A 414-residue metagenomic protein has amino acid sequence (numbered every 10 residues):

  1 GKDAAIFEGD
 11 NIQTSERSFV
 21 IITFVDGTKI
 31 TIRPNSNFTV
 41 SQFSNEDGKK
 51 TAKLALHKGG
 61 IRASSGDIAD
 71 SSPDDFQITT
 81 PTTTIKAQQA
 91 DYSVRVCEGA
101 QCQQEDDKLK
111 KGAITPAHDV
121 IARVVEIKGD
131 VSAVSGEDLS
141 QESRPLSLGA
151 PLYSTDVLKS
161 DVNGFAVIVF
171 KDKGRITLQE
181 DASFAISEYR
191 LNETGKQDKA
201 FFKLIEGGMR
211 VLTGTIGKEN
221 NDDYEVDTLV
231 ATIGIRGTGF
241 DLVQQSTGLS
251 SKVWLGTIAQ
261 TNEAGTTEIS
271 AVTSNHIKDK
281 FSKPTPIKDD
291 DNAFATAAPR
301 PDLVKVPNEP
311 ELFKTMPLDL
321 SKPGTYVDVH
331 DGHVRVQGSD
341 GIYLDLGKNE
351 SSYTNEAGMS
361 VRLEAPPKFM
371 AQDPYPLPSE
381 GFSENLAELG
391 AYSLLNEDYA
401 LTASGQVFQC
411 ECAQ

Functional and structural regions predicted by a protein language model:
G1-D3, F7-E8, S15-R33, N45-K53 (+4 more regions): C-terminal interaction modules
V40-S41, A63-S64: Signal-peptide-cleaved, periplasmic/extracellular N-terminal interaction regions immediately downstream of the signal
I61-A63, M209-G214, I258-A259, V334-Q337: Hydrophobic lipid-interacting interfaces of membrane-associated proteins
